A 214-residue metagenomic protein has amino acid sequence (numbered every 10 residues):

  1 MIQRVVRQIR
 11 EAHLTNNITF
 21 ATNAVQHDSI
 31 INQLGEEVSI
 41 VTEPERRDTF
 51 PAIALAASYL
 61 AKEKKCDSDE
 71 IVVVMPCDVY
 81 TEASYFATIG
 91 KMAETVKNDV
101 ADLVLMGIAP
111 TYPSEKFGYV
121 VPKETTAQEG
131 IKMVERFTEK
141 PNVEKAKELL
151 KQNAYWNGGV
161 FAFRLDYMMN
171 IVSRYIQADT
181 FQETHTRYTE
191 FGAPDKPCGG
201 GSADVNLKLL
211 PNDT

Functional and structural regions predicted by a protein language model:
M1-V74, Y80-A87: Conserved N-terminal catalytic core of the sugar/cofactor nucleotidyltransferase
T15-N16, E36-E37, S68-E70, D99-L103 (+3 more regions): Short coil/turn connectors at secondary-structure junctions
A21, V73-P76, L105-A109, T138 (+1 more regions): Short beta-strand segments
E37-V38, M92, V96, T126-E129: A short alpha->loop->secondary-structure connector
P44, T95, M133: Catalytic, metal-anchored helix/loop core of enzyme active sites in primary metabolism
F50, V79-S84, Y112-F117, K145-A146 (+1 more regions): Short, well-ordered, mixed-charge alpha-helical segments that flank or form enzyme active sites
Y80-E115, V121: Conserved donor-nucleotide/metal-binding helix-loop-beta segment in metal-dependent transferases, i.e., the alpha-helix
P122-T214: Catalytic core of tubulin tyrosine ligase-like
